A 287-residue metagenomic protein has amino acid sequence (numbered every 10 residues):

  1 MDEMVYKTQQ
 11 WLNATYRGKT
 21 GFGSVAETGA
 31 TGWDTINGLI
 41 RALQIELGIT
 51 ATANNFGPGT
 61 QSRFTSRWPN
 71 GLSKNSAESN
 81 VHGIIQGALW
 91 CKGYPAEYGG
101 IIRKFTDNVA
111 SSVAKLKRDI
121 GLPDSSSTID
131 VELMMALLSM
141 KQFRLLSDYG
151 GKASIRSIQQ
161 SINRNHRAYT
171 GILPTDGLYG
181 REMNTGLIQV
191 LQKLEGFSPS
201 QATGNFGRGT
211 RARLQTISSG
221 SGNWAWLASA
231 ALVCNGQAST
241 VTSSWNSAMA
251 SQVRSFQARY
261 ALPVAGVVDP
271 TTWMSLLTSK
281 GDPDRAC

Functional and structural regions predicted by a protein language model:
M1-C287: Cell-envelope/ECM-targeting effectors and their regulatory/trafficking segments
